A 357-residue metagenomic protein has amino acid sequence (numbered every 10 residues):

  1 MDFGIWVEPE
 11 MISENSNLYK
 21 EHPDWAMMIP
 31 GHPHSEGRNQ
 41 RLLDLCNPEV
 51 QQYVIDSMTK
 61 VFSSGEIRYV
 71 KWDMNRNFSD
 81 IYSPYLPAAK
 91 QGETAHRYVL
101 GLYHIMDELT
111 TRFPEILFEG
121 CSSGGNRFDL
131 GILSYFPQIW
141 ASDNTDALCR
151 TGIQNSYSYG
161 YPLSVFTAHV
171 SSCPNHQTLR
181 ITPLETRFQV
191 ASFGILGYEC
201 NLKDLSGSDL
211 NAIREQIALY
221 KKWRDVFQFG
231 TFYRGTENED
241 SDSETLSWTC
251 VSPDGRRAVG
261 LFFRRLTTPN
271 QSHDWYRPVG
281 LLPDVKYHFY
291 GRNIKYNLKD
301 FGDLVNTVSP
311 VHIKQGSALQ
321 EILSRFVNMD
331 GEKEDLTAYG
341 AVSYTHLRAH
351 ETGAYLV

Functional and structural regions predicted by a protein language model:
F3-I5, V70-W72, E119-G120: Hydrophobic faces of well-ordered beta-strands that scaffold small-molecule active sites in alpha/beta enzyme cores
S13-Q52, H96-D204: Glycan-recognition surfaces
E49-V70: An active-site-proximal structural segment forming one wall of the substrate-binding cleft that immediately precedes
P84-Y98: Glycine-rich tight-turn/loop motif centered on a GG-T
Q189-R234: Catalytic cores of secreted or luminal carbohydrate-active enzymes
E239-L282: Carbohydrate-binding surface patches
G280-I294: Solvent-exposed beta-hairpin/edge-strand motifs
T345-T352: Conserved small/polar residues in nucleotide/adenosyl-binding loops
